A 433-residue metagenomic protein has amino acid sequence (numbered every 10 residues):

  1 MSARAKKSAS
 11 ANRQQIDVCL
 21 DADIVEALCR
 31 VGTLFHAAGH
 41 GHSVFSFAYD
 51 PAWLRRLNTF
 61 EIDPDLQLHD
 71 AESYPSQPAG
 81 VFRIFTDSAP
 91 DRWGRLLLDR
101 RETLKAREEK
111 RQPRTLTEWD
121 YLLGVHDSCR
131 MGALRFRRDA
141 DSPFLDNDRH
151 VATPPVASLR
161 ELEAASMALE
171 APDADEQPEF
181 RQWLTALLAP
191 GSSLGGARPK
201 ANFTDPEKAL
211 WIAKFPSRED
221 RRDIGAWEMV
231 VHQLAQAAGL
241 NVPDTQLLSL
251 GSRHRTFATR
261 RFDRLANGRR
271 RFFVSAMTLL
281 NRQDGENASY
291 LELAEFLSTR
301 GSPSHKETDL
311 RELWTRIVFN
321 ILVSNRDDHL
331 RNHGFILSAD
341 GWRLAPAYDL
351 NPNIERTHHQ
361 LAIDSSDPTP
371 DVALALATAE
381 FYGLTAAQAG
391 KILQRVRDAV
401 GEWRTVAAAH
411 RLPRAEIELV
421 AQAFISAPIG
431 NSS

Functional and structural regions predicted by a protein language model:
M1-L330, G334-S433: Phosphate/dinucleotide-binding and metal-coordinating scaffold of catalytic cores in nucleotide-dependent enzymes
